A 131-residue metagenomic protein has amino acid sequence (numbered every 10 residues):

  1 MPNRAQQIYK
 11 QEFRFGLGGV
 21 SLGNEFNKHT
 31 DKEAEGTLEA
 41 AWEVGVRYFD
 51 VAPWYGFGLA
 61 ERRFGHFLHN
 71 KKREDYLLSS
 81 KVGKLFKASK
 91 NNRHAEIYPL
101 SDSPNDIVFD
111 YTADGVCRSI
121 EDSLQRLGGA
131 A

Functional and structural regions predicted by a protein language model:
M1-A88: N-terminal binding-site loop/beta-alpha segment at the start of enzyme catalytic domains that lines or forms
F67-L68, A95-I97: Short, hinge-like loop/turn segments at secondary-structure boundaries
S89-H94: Short aromatic-enriched loop/helix-cap "lid" or pocket-rim segments at secondary-structure transitions that line
E96-A131: Glycine/proline-rich, positively charged, aromatic-decorated active-site loop/lid region on the catalytic face
